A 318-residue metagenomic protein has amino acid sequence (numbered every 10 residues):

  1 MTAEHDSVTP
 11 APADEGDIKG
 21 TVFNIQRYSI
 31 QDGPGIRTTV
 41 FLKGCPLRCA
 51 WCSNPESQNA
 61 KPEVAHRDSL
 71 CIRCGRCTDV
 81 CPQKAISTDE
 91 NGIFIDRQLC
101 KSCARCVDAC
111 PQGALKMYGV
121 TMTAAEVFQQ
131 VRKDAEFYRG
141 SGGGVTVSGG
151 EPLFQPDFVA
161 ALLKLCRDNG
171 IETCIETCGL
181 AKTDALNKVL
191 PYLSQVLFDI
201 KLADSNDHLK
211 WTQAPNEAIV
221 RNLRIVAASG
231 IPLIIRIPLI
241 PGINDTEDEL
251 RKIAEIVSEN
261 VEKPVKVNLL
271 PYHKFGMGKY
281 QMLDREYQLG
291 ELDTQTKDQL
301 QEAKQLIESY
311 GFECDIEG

Functional and structural regions predicted by a protein language model:
M1-C74, T78, S87-T88: Flexible, acidic/Gly-rich N-terminal and inter-domain linker regions that tether and position cofactor-handling modules
M1-P34, A227, L239-G318: Auxiliary Fe-S-binding modules of radical SAM enzymes
A50-S57, R76-I95, R105-T121: Iron-sulfur cluster-binding cysteine motifs and their immediate structural context in ferredoxin-like electron-transfer
H66-D68, L209-P215, D284-L292: Short glycine-enriched, charge-decorated loop/helix-capping segments at active-site entrances that position
H66-I72, G119-D134: Extended, non-globular alpha-helical segments
A125-M282: Conserved AdoMet/S-adenosylmethionine-binding subsite of the radical SAM
